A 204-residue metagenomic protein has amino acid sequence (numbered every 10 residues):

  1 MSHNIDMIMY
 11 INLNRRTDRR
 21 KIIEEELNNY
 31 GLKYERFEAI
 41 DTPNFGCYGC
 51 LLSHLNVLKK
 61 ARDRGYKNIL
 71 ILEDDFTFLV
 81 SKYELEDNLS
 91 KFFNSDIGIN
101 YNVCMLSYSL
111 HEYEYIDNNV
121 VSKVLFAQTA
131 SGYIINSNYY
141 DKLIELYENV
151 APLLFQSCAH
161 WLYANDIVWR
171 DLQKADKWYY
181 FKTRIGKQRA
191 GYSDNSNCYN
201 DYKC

Functional and structural regions predicted by a protein language model:
M1-L72, F76-C204: An acidic/histidine-cluster motif and surrounding catalytic segment that typifies divalent-metal-assisted enzyme active
